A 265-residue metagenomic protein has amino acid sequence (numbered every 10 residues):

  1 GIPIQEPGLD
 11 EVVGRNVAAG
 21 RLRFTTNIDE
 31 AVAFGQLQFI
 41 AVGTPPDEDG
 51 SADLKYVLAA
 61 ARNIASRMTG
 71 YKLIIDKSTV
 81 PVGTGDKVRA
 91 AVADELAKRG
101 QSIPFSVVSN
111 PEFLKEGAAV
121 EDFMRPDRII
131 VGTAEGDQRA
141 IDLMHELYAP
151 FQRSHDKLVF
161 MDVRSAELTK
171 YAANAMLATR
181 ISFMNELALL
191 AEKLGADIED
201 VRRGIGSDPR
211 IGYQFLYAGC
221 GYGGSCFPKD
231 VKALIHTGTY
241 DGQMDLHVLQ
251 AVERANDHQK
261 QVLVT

Functional and structural regions predicted by a protein language model:
G1-T265: Structural/interface elements that position substrates and couple domains in central-metabolism enzymes
